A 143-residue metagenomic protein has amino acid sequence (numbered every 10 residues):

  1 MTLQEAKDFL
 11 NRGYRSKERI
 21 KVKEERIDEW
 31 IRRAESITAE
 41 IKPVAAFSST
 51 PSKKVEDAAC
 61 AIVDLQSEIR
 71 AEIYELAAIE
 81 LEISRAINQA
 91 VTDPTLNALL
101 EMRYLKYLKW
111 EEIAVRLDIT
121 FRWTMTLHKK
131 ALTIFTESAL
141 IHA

Functional and structural regions predicted by a protein language model:
M1-V91, E112, E137-A143: N-terminal interaction/assembly modules
A78, L108, T126-K130: Residues forming well-ordered secondary-structure scaffolds
I79-E82, T95-L96, L127: N-terminal positioning helix adjacent to the helix-turn-helix/winged-helix DNA-binding module
I83, T124-S138: DNA major-groove recognition helices of helix-turn-helix
T92-L108: Short amphipathic alpha helix immediately N-terminal
L100, I113-A114, T124: Hydrophobic positions on the alpha-helical face of helix-turn-helix-like DNA-binding modules
